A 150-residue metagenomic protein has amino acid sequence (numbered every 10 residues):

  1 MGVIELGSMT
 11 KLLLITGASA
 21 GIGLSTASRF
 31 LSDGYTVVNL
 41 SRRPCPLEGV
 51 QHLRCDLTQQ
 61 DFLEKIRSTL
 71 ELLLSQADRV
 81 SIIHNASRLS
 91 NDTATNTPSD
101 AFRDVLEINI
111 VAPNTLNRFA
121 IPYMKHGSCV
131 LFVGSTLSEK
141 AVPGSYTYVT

Functional and structural regions predicted by a protein language model:
S19, A27: N-terminal Rossmann NAD(P)H-binding glycine-rich loop of SDR-like oxidoreductase domains
G49-Q60: Rossmann-fold cofactor-recognition segment
H52, T97, V105-L106, T150: A hydrophobic alpha-helix adjacent to the NAD(P)-binding/active-site core of NAD(P)-dependent oxidoreductases, strongly
H84-S90: Conserved NAD(P)H cofactor-binding loop of Rossmann-fold oxidoreductase domains
T93-A94, A101-R103: Substrate-binding pocket helix/loop in short-chain dehydrogenase/reductase
N117-R118: A short, exposed helix-loop element centered on a Lys and neighboring polar residues
C129-T150: Catalytic loop of short-chain dehydrogenase/reductase
